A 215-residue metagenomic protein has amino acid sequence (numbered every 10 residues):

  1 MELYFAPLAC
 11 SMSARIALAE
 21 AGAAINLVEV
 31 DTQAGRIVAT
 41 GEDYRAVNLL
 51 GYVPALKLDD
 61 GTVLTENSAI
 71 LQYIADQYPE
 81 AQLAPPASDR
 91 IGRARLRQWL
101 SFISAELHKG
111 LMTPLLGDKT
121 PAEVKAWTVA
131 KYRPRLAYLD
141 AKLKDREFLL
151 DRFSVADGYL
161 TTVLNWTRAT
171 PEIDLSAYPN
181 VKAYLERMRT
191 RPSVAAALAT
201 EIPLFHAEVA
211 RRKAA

Functional and structural regions predicted by a protein language model:
M1-A126, A130, A215: GST-like domain detector, emphasizing the conserved glutathione-binding G-site in the N-terminal thioredoxin-like
G22, A195-L198, K213-A214: Residue-level detector of intrinsically disordered, flexible termini and proteolytic processing junctions
G61, V163, I202: Flexible loop residues that form catalytic and substrate-binding hotspots at small-molecule/glycan-binding clefts
A87-S88, A196-L204: Short, flexible loop/turn segments with low-complexity composition
I91, W99-P192, A197: GST-like fold's C-terminal all-alpha helical module
E201-A215: Acidic/histidine-enriched, glycine/proline-rich intrinsically disordered or flexible terminal extensions
